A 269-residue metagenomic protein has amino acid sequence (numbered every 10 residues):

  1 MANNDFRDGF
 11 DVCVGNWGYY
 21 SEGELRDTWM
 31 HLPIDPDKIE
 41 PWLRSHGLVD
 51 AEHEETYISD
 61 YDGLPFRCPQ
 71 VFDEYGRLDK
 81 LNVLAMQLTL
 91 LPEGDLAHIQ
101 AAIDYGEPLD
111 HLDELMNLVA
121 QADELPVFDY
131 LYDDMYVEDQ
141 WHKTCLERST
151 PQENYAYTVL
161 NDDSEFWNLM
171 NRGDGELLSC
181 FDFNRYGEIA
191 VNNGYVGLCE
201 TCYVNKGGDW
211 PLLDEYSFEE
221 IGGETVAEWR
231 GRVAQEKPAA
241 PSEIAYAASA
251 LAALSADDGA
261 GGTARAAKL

Functional and structural regions predicted by a protein language model:
A2-E52: N-terminal ordered "arm"
G9-G15, D27-H31, E55-D60, Y195-K206: Ordered hydrophobic segments in well-structured contexts
Y19-E24, L64-C68, W210-L213: Short, surface-exposed beta-strand/loop "edge" segments at domain boundaries and coil↔beta transitions
D37-N117: Structured domain cores in non-transmembrane regions
L112-S164: Extracytoplasmic/secretory-pathway segments with low complexity and glycosylation-like composition
F128-Y130, S149, E153-N154, C199 (+4 more regions): Conserved NAD+-utilizing ADP-ribose enzyme module
N161, F166, M170-A234: Glycine-rich, aromatic-bearing surface loops/beta-hairpins
D182, K237-L269: Non-Sec secretion/translocation targeting segments of pathogen effectors
